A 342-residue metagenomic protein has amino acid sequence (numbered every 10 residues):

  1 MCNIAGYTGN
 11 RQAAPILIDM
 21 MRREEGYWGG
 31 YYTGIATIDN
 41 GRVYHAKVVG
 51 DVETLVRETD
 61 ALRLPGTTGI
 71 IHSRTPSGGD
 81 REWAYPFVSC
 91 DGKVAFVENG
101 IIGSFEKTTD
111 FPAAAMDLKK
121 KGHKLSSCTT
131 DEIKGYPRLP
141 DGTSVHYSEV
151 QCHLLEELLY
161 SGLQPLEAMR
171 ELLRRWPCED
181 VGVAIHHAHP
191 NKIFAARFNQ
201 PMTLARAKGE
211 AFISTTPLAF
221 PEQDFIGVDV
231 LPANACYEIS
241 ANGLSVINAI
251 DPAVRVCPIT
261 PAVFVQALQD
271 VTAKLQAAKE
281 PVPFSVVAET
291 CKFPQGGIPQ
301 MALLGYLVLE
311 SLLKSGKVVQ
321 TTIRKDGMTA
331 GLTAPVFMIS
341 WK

Functional and structural regions predicted by a protein language model:
M1-K342: Conserved short alpha-helical segments that host acidic/polar catalytic motifs at enzyme active sites
